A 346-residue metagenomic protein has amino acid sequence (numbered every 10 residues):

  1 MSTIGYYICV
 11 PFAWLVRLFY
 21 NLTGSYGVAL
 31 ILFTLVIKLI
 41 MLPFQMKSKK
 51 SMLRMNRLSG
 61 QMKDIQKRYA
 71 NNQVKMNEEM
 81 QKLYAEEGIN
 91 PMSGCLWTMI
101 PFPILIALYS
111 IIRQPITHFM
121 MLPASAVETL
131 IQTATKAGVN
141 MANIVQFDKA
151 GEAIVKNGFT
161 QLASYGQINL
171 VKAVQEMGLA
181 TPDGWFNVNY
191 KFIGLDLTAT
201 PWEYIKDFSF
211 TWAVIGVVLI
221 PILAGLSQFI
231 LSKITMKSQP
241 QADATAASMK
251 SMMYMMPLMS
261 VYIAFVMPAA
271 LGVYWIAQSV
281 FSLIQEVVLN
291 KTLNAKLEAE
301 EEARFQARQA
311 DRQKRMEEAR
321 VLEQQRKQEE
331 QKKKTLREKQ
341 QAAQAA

Functional and structural regions predicted by a protein language model:
M1-A346: Helix-loop-helix
